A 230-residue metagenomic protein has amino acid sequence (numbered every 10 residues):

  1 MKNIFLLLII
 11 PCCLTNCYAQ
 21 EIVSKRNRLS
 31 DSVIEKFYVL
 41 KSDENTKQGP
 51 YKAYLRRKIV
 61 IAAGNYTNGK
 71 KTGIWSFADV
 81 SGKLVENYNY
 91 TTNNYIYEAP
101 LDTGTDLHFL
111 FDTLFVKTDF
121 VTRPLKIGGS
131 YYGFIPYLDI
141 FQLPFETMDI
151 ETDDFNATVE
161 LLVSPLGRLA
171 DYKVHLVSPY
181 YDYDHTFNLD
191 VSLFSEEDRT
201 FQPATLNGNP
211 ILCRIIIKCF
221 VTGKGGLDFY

Functional and structural regions predicted by a protein language model:
M1-K25, Y230: Bacterial Sec-dependent N-terminal signal peptides
V23-Y230: Charge-biased low-complexity segments
